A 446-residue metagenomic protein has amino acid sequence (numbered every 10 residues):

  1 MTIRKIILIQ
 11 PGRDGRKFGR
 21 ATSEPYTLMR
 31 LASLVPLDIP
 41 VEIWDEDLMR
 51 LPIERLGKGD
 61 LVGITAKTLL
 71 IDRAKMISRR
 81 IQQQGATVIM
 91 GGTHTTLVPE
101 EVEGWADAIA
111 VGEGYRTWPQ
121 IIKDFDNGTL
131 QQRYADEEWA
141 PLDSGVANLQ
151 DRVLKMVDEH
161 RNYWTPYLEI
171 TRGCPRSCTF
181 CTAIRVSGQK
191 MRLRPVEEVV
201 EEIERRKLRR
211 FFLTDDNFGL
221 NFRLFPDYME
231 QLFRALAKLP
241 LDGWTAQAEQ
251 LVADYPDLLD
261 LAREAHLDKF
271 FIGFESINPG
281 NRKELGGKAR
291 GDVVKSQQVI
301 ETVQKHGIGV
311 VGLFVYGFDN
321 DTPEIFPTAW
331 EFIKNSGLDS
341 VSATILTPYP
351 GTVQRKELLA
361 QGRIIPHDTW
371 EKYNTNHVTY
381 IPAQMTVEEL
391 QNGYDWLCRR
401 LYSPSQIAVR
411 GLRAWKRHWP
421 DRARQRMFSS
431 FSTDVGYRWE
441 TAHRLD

Functional and structural regions predicted by a protein language model:
M1-L8, K17, P40-I43, R55-G57 (+5 more regions): Radical SAM enzyme core and accessory elements
M1-R206, R210: Acidic, low-complexity intrinsically disordered segments
G15, E100-V102, R176, N221-L224 (+4 more regions): Flexible glycine/acidic-rich beta-alpha junction loops that bind and position SAM and/or redox cofactors in anaerobic
P25, G59-D60, W105-I109, N127-G128 (+4 more regions): Short, hinge-like loop/turn segments at secondary-structure boundaries
V35-E42, L239, V299-V310, S336 (+2 more regions): A structural motif corresponding to the C-terminal end of an alpha-helix and its immediate exit/capping segment
P40, T87, D268, G309 (+1 more regions): Residue-level detector of anion-binding/catalytic polar loops
E101-Q120, L261-F270, T328-A343: Structural recognition of alpha->loop->beta junctions
L149-V311, Y316, E324-E331: Radical SAM [4Fe-4S] cluster-binding motif and immediate context
